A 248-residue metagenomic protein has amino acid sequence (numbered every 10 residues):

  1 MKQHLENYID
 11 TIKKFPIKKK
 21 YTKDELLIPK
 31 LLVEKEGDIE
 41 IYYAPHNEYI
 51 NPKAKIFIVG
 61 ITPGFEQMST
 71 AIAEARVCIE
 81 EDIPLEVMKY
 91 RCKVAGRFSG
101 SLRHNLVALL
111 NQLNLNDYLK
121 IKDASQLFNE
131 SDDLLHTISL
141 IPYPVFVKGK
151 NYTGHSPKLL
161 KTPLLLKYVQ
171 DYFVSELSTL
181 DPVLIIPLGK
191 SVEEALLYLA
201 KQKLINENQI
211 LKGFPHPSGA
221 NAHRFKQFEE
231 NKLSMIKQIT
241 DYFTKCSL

Functional and structural regions predicted by a protein language model:
M1-Q3, S247-L248: Short, Lys/Arg-enriched, disordered terminal segments
K2-L184, E193-L197, A222-H223, L233-Y242: A polyanion-binding, active-site-adjacent surface
P182-L184, E207-I210: A short pocket-lining beta-strand/turn micro-motif at the edge of beta-sheets
K190: Flexible loop residues that form catalytic and substrate-binding hotspots at small-molecule/glycan-binding clefts
K201-E207: Short helix-capping segments at alpha-helix termini
N208-L248: Long hydrophobic alpha-helical segments typical of transmembrane helices together with their membrane-interfacial
